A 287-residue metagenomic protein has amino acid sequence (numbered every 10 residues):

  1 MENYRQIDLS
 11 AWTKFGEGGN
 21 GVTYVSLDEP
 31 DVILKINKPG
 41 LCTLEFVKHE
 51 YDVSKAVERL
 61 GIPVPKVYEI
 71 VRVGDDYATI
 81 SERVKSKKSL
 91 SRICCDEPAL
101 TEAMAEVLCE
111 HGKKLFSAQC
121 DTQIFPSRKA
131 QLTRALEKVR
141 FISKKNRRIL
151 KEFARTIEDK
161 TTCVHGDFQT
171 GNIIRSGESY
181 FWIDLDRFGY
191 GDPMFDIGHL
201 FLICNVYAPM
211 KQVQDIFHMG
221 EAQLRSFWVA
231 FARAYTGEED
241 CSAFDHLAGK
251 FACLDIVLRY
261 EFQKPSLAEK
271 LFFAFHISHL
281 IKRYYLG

Functional and structural regions predicted by a protein language model:
M1-R5, S117-G166, T170-G171, S176 (+1 more regions): An alpha-helical support segment within catalytic cores of ATP-dependent transferases
Y4-L27: ATP-binding glycine-rich phosphate-binding loop
G21-V47: ATP-binding glycine-rich loop module of kinase domains
L44-L60: The N-lobe alphaC helix and its flanking beta3-alphaC-beta4 segment of protein kinase-like domains, centered on
L60, K87-F125: Conserved kinase catalytic-core helix
K66-Y77: Short beta-strand micro-motifs within the conserved protein kinase catalytic domain, predominantly in the N-lobe
T79-K87: Short pocket-lining segment of the protein kinase catalytic domain that shapes the ATP-binding cleft
I197-E238, A252-A268: Active-site activation/catalytic loop segments of kinase-like enzymes and analogous catalytic loops in related
